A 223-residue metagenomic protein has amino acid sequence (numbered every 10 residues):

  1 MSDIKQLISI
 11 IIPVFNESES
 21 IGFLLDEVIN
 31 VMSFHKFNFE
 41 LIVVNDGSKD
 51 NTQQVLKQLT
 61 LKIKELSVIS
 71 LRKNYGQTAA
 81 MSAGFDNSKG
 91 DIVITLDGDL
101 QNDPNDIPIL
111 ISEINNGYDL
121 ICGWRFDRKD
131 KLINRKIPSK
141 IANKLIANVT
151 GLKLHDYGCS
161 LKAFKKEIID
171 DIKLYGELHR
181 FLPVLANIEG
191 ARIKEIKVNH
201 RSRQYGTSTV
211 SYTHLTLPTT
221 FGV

Functional and structural regions predicted by a protein language model:
M1-L132: Structured catalytic core of nucleotide-sugar glycosyltransferases
V44, N199-R201: Short loop/turn motifs enriched for small/polar and acidic residues
L59, L145-I146, V223: Broad structural signal for hydrophobic residues in well-ordered alpha-helices, predominantly aliphatic
I69-K73, Q77-N87, Q101-L185, R201-L215: Acceptor/aglycone-binding surface of glycosyltransferases and processive sugar-polymer synthases
K194-V198: Conserved alpha/beta core of the MobA/IspD/sugar-nucleotide pyrophosphorylase nucleotidyltransferase superfamily
H214-V223: Single conserved hydrophobic/aromatic residue that forms the stacking wall/gate of nucleotide- or nucleobase-binding
